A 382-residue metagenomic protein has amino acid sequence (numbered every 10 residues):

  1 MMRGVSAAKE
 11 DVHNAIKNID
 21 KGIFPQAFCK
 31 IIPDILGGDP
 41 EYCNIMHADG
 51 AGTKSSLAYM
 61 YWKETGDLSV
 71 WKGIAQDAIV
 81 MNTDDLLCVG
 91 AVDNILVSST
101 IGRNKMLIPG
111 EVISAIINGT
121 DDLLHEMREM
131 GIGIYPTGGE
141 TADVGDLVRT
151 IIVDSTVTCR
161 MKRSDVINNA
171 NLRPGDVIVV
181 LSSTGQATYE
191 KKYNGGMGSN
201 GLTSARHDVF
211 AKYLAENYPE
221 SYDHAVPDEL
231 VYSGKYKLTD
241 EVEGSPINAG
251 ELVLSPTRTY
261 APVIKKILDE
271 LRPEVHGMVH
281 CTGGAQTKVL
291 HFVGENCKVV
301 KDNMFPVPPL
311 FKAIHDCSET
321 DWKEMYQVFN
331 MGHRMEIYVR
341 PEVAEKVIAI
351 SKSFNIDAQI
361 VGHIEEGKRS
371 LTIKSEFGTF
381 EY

Functional and structural regions predicted by a protein language model:
M1-Y382: Helix-biased detector of long, well-ordered alpha-helical tracts
